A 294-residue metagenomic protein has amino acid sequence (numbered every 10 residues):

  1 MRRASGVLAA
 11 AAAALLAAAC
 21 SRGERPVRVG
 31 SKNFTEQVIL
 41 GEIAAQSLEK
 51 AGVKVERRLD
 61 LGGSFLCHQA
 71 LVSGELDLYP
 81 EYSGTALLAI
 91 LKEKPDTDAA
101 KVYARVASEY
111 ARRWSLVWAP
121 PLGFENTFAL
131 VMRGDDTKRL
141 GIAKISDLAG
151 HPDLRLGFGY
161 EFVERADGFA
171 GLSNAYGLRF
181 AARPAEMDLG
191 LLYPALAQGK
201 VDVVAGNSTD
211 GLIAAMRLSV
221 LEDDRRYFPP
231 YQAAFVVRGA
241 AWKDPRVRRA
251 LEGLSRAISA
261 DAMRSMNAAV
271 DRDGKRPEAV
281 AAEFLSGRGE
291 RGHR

Functional and structural regions predicted by a protein language model:
M1-L8: Bacterial N-terminal signal peptides that target proteins for export
A18-A19: C-terminal motif of bacterial Sec signal peptides marking the signal peptidase cleavage site
P26-E56, L122-P194, K275-A279: Bilobed "Venus flytrap"/periplasmic-binding protein-like clamshell domains and structurally analogous long
E36, E161-A175, K243-R294: An extracytoplasmic/periplasmic, membrane-proximal ligand-sensing/linker region
D60-S64, G74-L87, V102-V106, R133 (+4 more regions): Beta->alpha turn/N-cap motifs
V72-E81, P152-R155, G171, A195-G206: Alpha-to-beta junction loops
I90-A119, Q198-V203, L212-R226: Ligand-binding "clamshell"
F128-K138, Y231-D244: A bilobed periplasmic-binding-protein/Venus flytrap-type ligand-binding module shared by bacterial periplasmic
